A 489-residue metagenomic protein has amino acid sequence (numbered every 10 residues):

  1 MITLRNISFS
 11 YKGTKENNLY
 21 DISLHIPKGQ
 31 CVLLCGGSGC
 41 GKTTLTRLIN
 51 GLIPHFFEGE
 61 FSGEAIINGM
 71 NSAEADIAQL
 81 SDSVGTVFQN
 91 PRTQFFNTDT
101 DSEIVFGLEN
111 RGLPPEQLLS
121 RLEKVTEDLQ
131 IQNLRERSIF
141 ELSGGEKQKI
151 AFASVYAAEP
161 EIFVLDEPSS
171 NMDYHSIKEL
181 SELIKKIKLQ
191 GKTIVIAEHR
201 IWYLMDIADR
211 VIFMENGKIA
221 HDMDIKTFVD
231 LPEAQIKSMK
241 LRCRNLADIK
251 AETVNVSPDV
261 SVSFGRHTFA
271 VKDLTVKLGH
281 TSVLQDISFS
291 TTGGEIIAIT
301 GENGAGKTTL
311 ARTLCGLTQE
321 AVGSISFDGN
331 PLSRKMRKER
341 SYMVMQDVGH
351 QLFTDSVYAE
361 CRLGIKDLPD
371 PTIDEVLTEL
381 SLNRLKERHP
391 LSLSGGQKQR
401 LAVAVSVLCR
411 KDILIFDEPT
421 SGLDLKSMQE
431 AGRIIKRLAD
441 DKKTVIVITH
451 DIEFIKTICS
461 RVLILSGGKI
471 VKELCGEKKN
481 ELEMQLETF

Functional and structural regions predicted by a protein language model:
N50, C315: Helix-to-loop junction immediately C-terminal to a conserved catalytic motif
E58-M70, G323-R337: Conserved ABC transporter NBD signature motif
E116-L134, D370-L385: Conserved ABC ATPase "signature" region
S138-L142, E146, H389-L393, Q397: Conserved ABC ATPase signature
F163-D166, L414-D417: Catalytic Walker B motif of ABC-type/P-loop ATPase nucleotide-binding domains
E198-H199, T449-H450: H-loop/switch region of ABC-family ATPase nucleotide-binding domains
